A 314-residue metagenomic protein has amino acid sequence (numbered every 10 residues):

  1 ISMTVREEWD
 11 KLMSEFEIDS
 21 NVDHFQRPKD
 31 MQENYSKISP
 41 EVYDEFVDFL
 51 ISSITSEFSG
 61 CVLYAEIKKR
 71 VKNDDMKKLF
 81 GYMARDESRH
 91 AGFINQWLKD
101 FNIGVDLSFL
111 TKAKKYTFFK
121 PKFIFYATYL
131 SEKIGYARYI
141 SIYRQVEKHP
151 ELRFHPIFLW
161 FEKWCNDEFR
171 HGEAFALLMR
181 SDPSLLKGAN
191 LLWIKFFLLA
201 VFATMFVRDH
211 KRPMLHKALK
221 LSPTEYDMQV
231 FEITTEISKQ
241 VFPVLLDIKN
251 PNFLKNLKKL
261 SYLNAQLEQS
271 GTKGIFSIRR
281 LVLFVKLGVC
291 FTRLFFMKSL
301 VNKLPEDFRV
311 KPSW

Functional and structural regions predicted by a protein language model:
I1-W314: Non-heme di-metal
